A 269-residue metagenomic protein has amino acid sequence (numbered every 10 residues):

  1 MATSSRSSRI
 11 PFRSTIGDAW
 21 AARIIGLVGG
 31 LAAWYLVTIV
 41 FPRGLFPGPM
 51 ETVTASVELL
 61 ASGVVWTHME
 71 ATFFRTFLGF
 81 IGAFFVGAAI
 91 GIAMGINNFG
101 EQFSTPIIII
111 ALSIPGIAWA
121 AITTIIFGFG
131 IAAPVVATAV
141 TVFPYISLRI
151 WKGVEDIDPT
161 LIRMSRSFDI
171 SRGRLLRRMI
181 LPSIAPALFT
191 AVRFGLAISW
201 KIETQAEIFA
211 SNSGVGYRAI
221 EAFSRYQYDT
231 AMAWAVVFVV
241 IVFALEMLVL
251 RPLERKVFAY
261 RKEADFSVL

Functional and structural regions predicted by a protein language model:
M1-V28, M247-L269: Transmembrane alpha-helical segments of polytopic membrane transport and secretion proteins
S8-G17, V40-I81: Periplasmic/extracellular loop-to-transmembrane helix junction in inner-membrane transport proteins
P47-V57, A61, W200, A210-F223 (+1 more regions): Short hydrophobic, aromatic-rich alpha-helical segments embedded in or entering the lipid bilayer of multi-pass
L78-I108: Transmembrane-helix boundary motif in ABC transporter permease subunits
P106, R149-A191, A219: Short cytoplasmic-facing helical segments at TM-TM junctions of multi-pass membrane proteins
I109-Y145, G153: Generic hydrophobic transmembrane alpha-helix motif, especially the helices
V136-V140, R172-A206, V237: Transmembrane alpha-helices
G216-L253: Hydrophobic alpha-helical transmembrane segments of polytopic membrane proteins
